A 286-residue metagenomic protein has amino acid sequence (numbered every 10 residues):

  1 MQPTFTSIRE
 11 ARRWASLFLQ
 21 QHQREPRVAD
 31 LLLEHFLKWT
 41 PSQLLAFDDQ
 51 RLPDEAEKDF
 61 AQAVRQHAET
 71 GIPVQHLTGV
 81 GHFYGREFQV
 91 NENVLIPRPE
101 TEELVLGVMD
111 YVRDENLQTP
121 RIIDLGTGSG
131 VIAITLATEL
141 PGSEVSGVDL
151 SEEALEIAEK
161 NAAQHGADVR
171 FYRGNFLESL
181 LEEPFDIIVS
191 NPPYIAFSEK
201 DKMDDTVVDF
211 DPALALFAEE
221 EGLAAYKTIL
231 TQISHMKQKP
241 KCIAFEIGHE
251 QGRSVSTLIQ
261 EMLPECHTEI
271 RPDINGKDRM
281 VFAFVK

Functional and structural regions predicted by a protein language model:
M1-L37, S42-L45, D49: Non-catalytic accessory regions of SAM-dependent methyltransferases
L19, V112, A162, I233 (+2 more regions): Conserved hydrophobic residues forming the short capping helix/wall of the S-adenosyl-L-methionine
L32, G71, T101, I132 (+6 more regions): Residue-level signal for inorganic ion chemistry
E34-Y111: Conserved AdoMet
P97, D124, G147, A218 (+1 more regions): Conserved SAM-binding loop
E100-K202, T228: Conserved SAM/SAH cofactor-binding pocket of Class I
Y194-A225: Mobile active-site "lid"/loop adjacent to the S-adenosyl-L-methionine
E220-F284: Conserved Class I SAM-dependent methyltransferase catalytic core
